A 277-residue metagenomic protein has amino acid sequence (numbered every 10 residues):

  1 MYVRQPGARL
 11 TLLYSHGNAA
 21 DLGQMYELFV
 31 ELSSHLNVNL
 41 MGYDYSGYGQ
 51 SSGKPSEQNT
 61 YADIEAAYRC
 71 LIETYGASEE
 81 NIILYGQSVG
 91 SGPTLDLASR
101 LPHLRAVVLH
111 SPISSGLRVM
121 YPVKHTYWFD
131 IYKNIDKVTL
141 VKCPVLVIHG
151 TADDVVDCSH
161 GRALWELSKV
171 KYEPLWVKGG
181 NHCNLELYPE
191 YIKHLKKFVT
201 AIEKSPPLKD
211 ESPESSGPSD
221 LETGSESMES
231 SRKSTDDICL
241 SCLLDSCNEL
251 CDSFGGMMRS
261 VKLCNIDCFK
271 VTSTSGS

Functional and structural regions predicted by a protein language model:
M1-Y68: Membrane-embedded segments
D44, V108-S111, V177: Alpha/beta-hydrolase-fold catalytic nucleophile elbow
K54-A77, D96, N134-T139: Alpha/beta-hydrolase active-site loop
C70-Y75, E79-P122: Primarily recognizes the serine-hydrolase "nucleophile elbow" in alpha/beta-hydrolase and SGNH/GDSL folds
P122-K137, K142-C143: Active-site nucleophile elbow and catalytic-triad environment of alpha/beta-hydrolase enzymes
L140-K142, L146-D153: Short beta-strand/loop motif that positions the catalytic acidic residue of the alpha/beta-hydrolase fold
C158-S277: C-terminal catalytic histidine-bearing segment of alpha/beta-hydrolase fold enzymes
